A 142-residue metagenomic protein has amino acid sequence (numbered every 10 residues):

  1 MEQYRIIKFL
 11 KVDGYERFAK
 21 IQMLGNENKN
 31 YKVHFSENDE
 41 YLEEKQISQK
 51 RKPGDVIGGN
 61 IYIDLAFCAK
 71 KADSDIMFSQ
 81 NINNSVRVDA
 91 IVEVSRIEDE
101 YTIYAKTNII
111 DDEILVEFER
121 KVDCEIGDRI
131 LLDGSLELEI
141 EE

Functional and structural regions predicted by a protein language model:
M1-E16, M77-E100, R129-L132: Structural detector for short beta-strands of small beta-barrel domains
V12-Y15, R51, D64-A72, R96-T102 (+1 more regions): Single-stranded nucleic-acid-binding OB-fold domains
A19-L24, I103-T107: SH3/SH3-like beta-barrel fold
K20-S74: Acidic (E/D-rich), amphipathic helical modules within compact regulatory domains
N26-K50, N108-I126, L131-G134, L138: Beta-strand/loop nucleic-acid-binding surfaces
N60-R87, G134-E142: OB-fold/S1-family single-stranded nucleic acid-binding modules
N60-Y62, I91-E93, K106-N108, L131-S135: Residue-level recognition of well-ordered beta-strand positions that form the cores of beta-sheet-rich folds across
M77-Q80, D89-K121, E125, E142: Netrin-like (NTR/C345C) domain of secreted extracellular proteins
